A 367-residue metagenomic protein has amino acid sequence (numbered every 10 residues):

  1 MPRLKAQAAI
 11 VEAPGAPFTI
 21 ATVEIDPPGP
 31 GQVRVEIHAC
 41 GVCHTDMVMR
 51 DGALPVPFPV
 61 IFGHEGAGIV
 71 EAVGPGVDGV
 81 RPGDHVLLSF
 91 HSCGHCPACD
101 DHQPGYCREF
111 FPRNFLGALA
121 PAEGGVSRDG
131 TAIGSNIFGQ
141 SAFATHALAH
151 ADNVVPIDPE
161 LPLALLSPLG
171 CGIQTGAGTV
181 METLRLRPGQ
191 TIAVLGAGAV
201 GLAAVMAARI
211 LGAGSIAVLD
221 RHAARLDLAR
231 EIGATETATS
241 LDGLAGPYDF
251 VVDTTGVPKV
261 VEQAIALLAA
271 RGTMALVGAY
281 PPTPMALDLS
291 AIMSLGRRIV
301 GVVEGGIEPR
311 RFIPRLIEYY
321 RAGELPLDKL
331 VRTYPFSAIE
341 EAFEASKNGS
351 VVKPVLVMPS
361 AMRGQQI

Functional and structural regions predicted by a protein language model:
M1-L4, E262, R310-I367: C-terminal hydrophobic helical "lid"/dimerization subdomain of Rossmann-like NAD(P)H-dependent oxidoreductases
Q7, T19, E24, E36 (+2 more regions): Residues located in well-ordered beta-strands
D26-C40, D51-D100, V155-E160: Glycine-rich beta-strand-centered segment in the early N-terminal region that forms part of a ligand/cofactor-binding
G83, G189, P247-Y248, I339: Local beta-strand N-terminus motif with an aromatic residue
F90-D152: Cysteine-cluster motifs in flexible loop/terminal segments that predominantly coordinate metals
T145, D152-V154, D158-L241: Mid-domain Rossmann-like dinucleotide-binding core that forms the NAD(H)/NADP(H) cofactor-binding site
L184-R187, A223-R298, M362-I367: Glycine-rich cofactor phosphate-binding loops and adjacent beta1-alpha1 units of small-molecule cofactor enzyme domains
